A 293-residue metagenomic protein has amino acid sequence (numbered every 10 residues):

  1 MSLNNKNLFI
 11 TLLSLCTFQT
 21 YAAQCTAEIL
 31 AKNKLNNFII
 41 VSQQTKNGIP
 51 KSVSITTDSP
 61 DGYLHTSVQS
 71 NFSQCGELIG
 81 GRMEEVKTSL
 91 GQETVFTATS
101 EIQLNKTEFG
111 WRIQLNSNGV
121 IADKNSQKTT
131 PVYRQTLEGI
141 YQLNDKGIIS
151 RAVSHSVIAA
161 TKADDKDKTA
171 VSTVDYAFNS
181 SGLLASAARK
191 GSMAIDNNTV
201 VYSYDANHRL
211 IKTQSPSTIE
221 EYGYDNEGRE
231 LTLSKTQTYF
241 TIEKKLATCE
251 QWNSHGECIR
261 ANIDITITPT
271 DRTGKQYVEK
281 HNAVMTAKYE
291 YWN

Functional and structural regions predicted by a protein language model:
M1-F9: Bacterial N-terminal signal peptides that target proteins for export
L12-L13: Expand to "…catalyze enediolate/carbanion chemistry for C-C bond making/breaking, isomerization, decarboxylation
T17-T20: N-terminal signal peptide c-region/cleavage motif recognized by signal peptidases
A22-N293: Buried hydrophobic residues that stabilize the cores of well-folded domains
